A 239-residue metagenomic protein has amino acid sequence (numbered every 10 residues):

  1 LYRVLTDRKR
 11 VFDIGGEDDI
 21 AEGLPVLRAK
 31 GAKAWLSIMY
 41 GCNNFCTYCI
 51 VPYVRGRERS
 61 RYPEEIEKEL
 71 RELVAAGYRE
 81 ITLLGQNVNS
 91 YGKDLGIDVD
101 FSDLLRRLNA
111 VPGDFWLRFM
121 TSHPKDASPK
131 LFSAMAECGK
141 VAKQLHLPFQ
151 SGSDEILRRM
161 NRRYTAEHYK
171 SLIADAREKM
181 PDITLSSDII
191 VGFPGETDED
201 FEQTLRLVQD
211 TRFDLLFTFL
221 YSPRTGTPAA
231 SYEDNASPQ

Functional and structural regions predicted by a protein language model:
L1-Y91, K130, L145, E167-E178 (+2 more regions): Proteins enriched for Cys/Gly/acidic motifs involved in redox and nucleic-acid/cofactor modification
I20-E22, F101, F119, F193 (+3 more regions): Aromatic-residue hotspot detector
A75-D198: Conserved SAM/AdoMet-binding glycine-rich loop
G113, R212-F213, P228-S231: Conserved N-terminal phosphate-binding loop of PLP-dependent enzymes in the Aspartate aminotransferase
L157-M160, P228-Y232: Short acidic, glycine/proline-rich loop/turn micro-motifs
S187-I189, F201-T211: A glycine- and small/hydrophobic-rich beta-loop-beta segment that serves as a flexible "lid/hinge" or phosphate-binding
S231-Q239: Terminal RNA-binding accessory module
